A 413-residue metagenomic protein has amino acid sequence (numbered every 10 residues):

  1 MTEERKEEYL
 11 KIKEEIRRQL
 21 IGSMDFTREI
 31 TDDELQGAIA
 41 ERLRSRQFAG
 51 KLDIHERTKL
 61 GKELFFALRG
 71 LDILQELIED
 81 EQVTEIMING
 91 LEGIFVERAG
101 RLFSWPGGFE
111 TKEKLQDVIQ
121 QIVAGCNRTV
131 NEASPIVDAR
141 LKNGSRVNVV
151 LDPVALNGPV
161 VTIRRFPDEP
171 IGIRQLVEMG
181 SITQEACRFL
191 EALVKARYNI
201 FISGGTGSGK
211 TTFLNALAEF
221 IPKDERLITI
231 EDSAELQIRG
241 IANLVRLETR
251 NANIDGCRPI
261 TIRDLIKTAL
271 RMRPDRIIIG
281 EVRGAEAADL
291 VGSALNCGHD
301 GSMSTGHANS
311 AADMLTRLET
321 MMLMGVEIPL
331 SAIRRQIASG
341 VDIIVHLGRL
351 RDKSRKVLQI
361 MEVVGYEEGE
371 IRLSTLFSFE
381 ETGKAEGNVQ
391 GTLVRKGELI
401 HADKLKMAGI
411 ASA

Functional and structural regions predicted by a protein language model:
M1-F103: N-terminal anchoring/assembly modules that precede and organize ATP-driven motor systems
L20, I86, V149, L190 (+2 more regions): Residue-level signature of catalytic and energy-coupling elements of molecular machines, predominantly ATP/GTP-dependent
R28, F48-L52, R69-D80, I122-A139 (+3 more regions): Active-site phosphate-binding and catalytic loops of NTP-dependent enzymes
D80, I88, G93, E97-Y198: P-loop NTP-binding catalytic core
C187, E191, R197-S203, A216-G340 (+1 more regions): Switch/coupling sub-region of P-loop NTPases
G207: Walker A (P-loop) phosphate-binding loop of P-loop NTPases
K210: Conserved lysine of the Walker
D352-A413: NTP-binding/hydrolysis catalytic cores, primarily Walker-type P-loop NTPases
